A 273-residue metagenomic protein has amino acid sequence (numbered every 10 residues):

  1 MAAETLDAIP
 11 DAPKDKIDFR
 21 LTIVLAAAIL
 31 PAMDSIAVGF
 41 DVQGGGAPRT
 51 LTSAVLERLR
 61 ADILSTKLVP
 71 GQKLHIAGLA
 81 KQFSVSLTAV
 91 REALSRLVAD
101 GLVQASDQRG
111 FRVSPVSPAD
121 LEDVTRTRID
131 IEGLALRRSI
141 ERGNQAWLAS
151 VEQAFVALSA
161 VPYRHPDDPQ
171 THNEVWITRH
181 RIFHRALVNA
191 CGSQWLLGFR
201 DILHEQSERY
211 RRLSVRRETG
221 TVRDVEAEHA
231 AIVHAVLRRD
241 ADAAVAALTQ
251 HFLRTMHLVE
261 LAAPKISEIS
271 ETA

Functional and structural regions predicted by a protein language model:
A2-E141, M256, E260-A273: Short linear motifs at protein or domain termini
A2-S35, T171-I182, A190-C191, L196-V215 (+1 more regions): C-terminal regulatory/oligomerization modules of transcriptional regulators
Q43, S117-E122, I140-Q145, D167-H172 (+2 more regions): A ubiquitous short alpha-helical element
T50, E174, V222-R223: Short helix-capping and inter-helix turn/linker motifs at the boundaries of alpha-helical repeat units
S53, I129, E152, R223-A227: Amphipathic alpha-helical repeat elements characteristic of tetratricopeptide repeat
Q145-R212, E226-A235, A243-L253: Conserved amphipathic alpha-helical segments that form helical-bundle/coiled-coil interaction surfaces
S193, R209-E218, R254-K265: Amphipathic C-terminal alpha-helical segment
